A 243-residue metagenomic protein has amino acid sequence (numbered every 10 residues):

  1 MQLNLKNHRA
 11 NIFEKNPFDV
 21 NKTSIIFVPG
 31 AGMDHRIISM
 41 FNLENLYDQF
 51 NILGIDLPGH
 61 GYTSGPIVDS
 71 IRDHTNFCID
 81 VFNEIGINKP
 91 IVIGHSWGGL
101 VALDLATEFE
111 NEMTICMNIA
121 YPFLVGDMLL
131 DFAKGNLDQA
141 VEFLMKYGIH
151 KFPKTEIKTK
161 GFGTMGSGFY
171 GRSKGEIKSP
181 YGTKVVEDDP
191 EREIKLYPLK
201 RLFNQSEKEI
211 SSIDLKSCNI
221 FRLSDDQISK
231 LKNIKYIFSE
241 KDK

Functional and structural regions predicted by a protein language model:
M1-R9: N-terminal cap/lid segment of alpha/beta-hydrolase-fold proteins
H8, Y47, N51-I93, W97: Active-site loop/oxyanion-hole signature of alpha/beta-hydrolase fold enzymes
H8-S64: Conserved HGGG/HGGXW glycine-rich cap/lid loop of the alpha/beta-hydrolase fold
F18-V20, F82-N88, L231: Glycine-rich phosphate-binding loop signature in dinucleotide/nucleotide-binding domains
P29-A31, P90, G94-S96, S239: Conserved alpha/beta-hydrolase "nucleophile elbow" surrounding the catalytic nucleophile
N88-V125: Conserved hydrolase catalytic core segment
V125, D131-K230: Conserved alpha/beta-hydrolase catalytic His-Asp/Glu region
K230, Y236-F238, D242: Short beta-strand/loop motif that positions the catalytic acidic residue of the alpha/beta-hydrolase fold
